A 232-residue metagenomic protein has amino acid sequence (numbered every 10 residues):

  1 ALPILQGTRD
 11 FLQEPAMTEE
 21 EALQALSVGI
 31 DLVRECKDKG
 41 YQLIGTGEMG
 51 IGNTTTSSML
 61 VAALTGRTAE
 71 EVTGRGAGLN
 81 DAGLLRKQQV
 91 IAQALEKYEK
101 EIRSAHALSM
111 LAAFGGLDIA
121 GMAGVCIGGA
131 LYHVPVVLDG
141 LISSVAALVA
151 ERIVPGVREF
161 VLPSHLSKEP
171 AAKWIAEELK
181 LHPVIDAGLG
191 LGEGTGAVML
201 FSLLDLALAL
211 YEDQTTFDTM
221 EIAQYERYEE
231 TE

Functional and structural regions predicted by a protein language model:
G29, M49-G50, L138, E193: Buried hydrophobic positions in well-ordered alpha/beta secondary-structure cores of metabolic enzymes
I44, T55-G121: Phosphate/pyrophosphate-binding betaalpha-module
T46, I51-S58, I119-V125, S143-A147 (+1 more regions): Short glycine/serine/threonine-rich phosphate/pyrophosphate-binding segments that cradle anionic phosphate groups
M59-E71, I153-E159, A207-A209: A glycine- and small-aliphatic-rich helix-loop capping segment at beta-alpha/alpha-beta transitions that lines
A120, G124-P163, H182-L189: Hydrophobic alpha-helical bundle architecture
E169-D218: Internal helix-turn-beta structural module
T216-E232: A short, charged, Gly/Pro-tolerant segment at domain boundaries
